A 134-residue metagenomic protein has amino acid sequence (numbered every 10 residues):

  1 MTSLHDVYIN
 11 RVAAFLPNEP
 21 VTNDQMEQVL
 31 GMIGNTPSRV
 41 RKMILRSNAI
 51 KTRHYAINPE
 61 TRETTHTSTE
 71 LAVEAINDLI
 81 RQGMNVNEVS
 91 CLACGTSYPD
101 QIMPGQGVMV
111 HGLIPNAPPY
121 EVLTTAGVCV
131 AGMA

Functional and structural regions predicted by a protein language model:
M1-S90: Conserved active-site "lid/cap" helical segment
S47-Y55, E63-H66, S97-A134: Conserved catalytic cysteine-centered active-site region of acyl-thioester-dependent Claisen-condensing enzymes
S90-S97: Short glycine-rich or small-residue beta-strand-to-loop segments that form or flank ligand, phosphate, metal/Fe-S
